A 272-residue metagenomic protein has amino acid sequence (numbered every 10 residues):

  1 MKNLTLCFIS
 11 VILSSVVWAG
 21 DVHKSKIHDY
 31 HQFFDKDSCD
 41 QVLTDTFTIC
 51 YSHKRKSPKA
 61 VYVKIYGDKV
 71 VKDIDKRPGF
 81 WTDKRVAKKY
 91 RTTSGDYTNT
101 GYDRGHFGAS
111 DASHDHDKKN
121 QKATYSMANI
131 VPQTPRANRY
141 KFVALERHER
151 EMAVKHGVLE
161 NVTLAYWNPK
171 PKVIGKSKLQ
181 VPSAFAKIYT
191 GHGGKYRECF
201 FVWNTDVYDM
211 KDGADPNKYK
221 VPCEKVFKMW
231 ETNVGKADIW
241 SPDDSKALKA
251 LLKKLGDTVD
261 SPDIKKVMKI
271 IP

Functional and structural regions predicted by a protein language model:
M1-L4: Positively charged n-region of N-terminal signal peptides that target proteins for export
C7-S15: Bacterial N-terminal signal peptides
V16-P272: Domain-level detector for secreted/extracellular nuclease and nuclease-toxin modules, and for the ENPP-like C-terminal
